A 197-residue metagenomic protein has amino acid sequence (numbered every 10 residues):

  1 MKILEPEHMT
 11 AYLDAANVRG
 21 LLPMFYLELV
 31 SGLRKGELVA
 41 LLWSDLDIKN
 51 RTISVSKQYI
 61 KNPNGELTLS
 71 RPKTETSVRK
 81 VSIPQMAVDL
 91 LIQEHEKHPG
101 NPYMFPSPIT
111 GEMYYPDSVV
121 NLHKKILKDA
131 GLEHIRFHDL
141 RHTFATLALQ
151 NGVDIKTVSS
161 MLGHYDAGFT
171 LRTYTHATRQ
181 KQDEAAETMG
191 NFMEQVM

Functional and structural regions predicted by a protein language model:
M1-D14, S56, P63-P84, P99-N101: DNA breakage-rejoining catalytic core of tyrosine-based enzymes
M1-W43, I48-K49, S77, M86 (+2 more regions): Basic, Lys/Arg- and aromatic-enriched nucleic-acid-binding interface segment
I3-M9, N50, Q58, P84-E133: Active-site/catalytic core of tyrosine-dependent DNA strand-transfer enzymes
L22, Y26, V30-E37, S118 (+3 more regions): C-terminal catalytic core of tyrosine-transesterase DNA break-rejoin enzymes
D45-T52, H134, V153-R172: Short, polar N-cap/turn motifs at the start of nucleic acid-interacting alpha helices
N50, P63, T68-V78, S82-D89 (+3 more regions): C-terminal secondary-structure termini that scaffold catalytic or DNA-interacting sites
V55, I83, F105, H123 (+4 more regions): Hydrophobic, well-ordered secondary-structure elements that form the walls of internal hydrophobic environments
Y59, G111, L162-T188: Catalytic-site neighborhood detector that most strongly recognizes the C-terminal catalytic loop/helix of tyrosine
